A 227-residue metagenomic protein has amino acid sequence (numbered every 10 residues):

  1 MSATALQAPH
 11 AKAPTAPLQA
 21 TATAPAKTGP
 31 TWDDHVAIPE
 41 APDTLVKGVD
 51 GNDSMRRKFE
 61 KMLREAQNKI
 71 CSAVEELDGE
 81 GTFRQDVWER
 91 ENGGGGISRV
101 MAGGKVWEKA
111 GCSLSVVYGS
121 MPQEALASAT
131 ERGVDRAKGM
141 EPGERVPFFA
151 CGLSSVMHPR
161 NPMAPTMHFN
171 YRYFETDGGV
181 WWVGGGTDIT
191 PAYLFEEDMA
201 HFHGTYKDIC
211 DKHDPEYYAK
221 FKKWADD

Functional and structural regions predicted by a protein language model:
M1-A11: N-terminal chloroplast transit peptides
P9, P14-Q19: Non-catalytic accessory regions used for complex assembly or targeting
P17, T21-L45: N-terminal regions that are enriched for targeting/export leaders and immediately downstream pro/stem segments
G51-K138: Gly/Pro-rich turn-and-neighbor structural signature
S98-G185: Internal mixed beta-strand/loop scaffold within catalytic domains of large alpha/beta enzymes
D177-K223: Compact, glycine/acidic-enriched structural inserts
D226-D227: An amphipathic alpha-helical core segment
